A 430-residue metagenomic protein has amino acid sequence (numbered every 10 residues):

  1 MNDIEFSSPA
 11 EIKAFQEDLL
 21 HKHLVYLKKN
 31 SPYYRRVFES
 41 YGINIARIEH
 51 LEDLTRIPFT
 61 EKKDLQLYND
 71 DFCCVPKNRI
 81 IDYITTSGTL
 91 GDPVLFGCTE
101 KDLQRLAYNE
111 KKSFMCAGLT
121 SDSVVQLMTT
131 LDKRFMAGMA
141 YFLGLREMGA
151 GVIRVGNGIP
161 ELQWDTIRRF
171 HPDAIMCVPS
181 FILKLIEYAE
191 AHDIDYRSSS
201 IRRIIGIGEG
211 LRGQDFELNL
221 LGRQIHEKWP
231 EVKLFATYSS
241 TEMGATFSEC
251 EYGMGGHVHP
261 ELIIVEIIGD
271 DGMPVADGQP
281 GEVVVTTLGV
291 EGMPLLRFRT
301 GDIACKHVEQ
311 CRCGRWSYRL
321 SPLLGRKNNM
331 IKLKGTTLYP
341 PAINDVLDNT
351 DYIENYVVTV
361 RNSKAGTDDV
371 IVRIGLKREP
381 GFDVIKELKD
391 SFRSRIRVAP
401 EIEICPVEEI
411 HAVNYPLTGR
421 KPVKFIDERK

Functional and structural regions predicted by a protein language model:
M1-T85, G91-Y108, K112-C116, S121-D122 (+6 more regions): Nucleotide 5′-phosphate-binding alpha/beta core
K28, R146, H259: Anion (oxyanion) recognition and catalysis
T60-W229, F247-Y252, I404: Active-site phosphate/ATP/adenylate-binding loop shared across adenylate-forming ligases
V152, L234, V265, Y356-V358 (+1 more regions): Generic structural signal for residues in well-ordered beta-strands
P160-L162, E242-M243, E408-V413: A short acidic, often aromatic-flanked loop/helix-cap motif at beta-alpha or helix-coil junctions that lines enzyme
I175, G289-V398, R420: AMP-binding/adenylate-forming catalytic core of the ANL superfamily
G213-Q310: Conserved AMP-binding/adenylate-forming
